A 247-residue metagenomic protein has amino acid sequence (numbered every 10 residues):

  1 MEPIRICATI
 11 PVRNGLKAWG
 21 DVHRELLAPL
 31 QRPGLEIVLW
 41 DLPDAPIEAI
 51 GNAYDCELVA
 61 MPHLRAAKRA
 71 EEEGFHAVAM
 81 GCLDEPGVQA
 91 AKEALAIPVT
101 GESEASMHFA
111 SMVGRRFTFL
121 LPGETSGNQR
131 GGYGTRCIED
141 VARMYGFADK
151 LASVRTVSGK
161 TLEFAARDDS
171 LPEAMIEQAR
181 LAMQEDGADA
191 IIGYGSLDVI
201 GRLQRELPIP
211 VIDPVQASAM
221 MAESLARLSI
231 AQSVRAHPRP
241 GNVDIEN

Functional and structural regions predicted by a protein language model:
E2-G20, F117-G123: Short beta-strand segments enriched in small/hydrophobic residues
A18, S111-R155, R227-N247: Short, glycine-/small-residue-rich phosphate/pyrophosphate-handling segment
W40-M61, L162-R167: N-terminal beta-loop-helix "entrance" segment that forms/cooperates in small-molecule cofactor or anionic ligand
N52-R69, S170-Q178: Glycine-rich, highly charged phosphate/nucleotide-binding loops
L58-L95, G101-E102, D189-G201: N-terminal glycine-rich phosphate/adenylate-binding segment common to multiple enzyme folds
M80, D84-G87, E173-E206, V211 (+1 more regions): Hydrophobic alpha-helical
A90-V113, L203-A222: Short, acidic/small-residue loops that bind anionic groups at enzyme active sites
G123-Y194: Active-site rim beta-loop-alpha module in soluble metabolic enzymes
